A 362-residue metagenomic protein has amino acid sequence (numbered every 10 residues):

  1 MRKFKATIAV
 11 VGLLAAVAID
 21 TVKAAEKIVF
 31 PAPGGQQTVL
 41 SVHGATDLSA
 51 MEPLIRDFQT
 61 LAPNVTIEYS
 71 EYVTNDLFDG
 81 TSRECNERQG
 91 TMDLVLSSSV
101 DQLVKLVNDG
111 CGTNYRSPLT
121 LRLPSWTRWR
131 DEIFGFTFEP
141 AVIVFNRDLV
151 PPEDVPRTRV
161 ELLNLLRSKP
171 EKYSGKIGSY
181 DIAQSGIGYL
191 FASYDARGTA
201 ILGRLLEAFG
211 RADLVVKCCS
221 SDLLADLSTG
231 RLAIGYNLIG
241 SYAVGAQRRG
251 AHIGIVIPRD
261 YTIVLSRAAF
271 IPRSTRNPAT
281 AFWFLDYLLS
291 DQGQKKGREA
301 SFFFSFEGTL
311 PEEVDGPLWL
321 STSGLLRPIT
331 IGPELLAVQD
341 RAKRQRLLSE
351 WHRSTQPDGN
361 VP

Functional and structural regions predicted by a protein language model:
A24-V104: Early extracytoplasmic/lumenal segment of secretory-pathway proteins
A45, S49-E52, G90-T91, S97-S228: Extracytoplasmic ligand-binding site segments that recognize negatively charged/polar headgroups
R88-S97, V216, A233-L238, G254-I255: Paired acidic/hydrophobic, glycine-rich loop segments that form the ligand-binding mouth/hinge of periplasmic-binding
D101-K105, S228, L232-H252: A ligand-binding cleft/hinge motif common to bilobed small-molecule-binding domains
S125, F138-E139, L205-G210, R248-R273: Periplasmic-binding protein-like
V142-L149, F191-S193, L265-N277, K296-G297: A bilobed periplasmic-binding-protein/Venus flytrap-type ligand-binding module shared by bacterial periplasmic
P272-I331: Mature extracytoplasmic/periplasmic domains
P328-P362: Conserved C-terminal helix/tail region of periplasmic/extracytoplasmic solute-binding proteins
